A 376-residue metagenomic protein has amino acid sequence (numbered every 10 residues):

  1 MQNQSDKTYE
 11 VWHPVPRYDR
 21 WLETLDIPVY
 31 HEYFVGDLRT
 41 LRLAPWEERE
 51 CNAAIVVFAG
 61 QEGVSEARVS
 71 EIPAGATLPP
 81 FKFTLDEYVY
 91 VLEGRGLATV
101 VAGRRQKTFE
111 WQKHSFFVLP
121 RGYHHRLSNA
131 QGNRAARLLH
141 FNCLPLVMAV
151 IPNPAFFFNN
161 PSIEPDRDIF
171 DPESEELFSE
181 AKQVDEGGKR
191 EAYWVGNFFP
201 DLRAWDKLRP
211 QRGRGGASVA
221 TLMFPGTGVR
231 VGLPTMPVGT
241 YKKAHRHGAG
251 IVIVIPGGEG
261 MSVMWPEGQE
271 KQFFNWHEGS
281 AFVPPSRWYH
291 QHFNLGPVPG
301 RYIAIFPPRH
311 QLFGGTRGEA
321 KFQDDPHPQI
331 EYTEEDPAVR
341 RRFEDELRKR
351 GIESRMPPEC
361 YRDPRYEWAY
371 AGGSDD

Functional and structural regions predicted by a protein language model:
M1-G63, A155-G228, G232, E334-D376: A short, N-terminal "cap"/entry segment at the start of jelly-roll beta-barrel domains of the cupin/DSBH fold
W21, Y30-H31, R68-S70, L139 (+4 more regions): Activation on folded, globular domain regions of eukaryotic proteins
E48-I55, E66-F83, G215, G232-H247: Conserved short histidine dyad/triad with adjacent acidic residue
P73-A74, F109-Q131, F141-L144, F274-G296 (+1 more regions): Conserved metal-binding segment of the jelly-roll/cupin
T77, F81-K113, R246, G250-E278 (+1 more regions): A short beta-strand-loop-beta hairpin characteristic of the jelly-roll/cupin
Y88-Y90, V118, N133-N153, V252-V254 (+2 more regions): A short hydrophobic beta-strand segment most commonly corresponding to one strand of the jelly-roll/cupin
V219-A220, V229-L233, G239, I251 (+1 more regions): Eukaryotic modular interaction domains in large regulatory/scaffold proteins
P266, E270-F273, L295, G300-D376: C-terminal flanking tails of non-heme Fe-dependent oxygenases
